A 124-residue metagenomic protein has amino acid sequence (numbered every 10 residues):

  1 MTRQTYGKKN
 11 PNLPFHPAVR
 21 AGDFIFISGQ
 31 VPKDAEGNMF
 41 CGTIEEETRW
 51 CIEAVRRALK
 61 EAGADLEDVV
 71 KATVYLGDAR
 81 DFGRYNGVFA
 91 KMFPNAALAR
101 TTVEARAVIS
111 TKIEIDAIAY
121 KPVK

Functional and structural regions predicted by a protein language model:
M1-E53, R57-V70, L76-K124: N-terminal presequence-like segments and the immediate start of the first folded domain
